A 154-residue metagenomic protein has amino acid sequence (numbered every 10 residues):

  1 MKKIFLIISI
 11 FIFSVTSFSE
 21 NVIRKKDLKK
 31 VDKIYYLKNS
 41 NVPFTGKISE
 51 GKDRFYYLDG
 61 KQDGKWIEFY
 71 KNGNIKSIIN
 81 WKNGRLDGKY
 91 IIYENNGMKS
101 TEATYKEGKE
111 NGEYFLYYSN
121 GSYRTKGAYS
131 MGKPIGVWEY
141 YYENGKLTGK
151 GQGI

Functional and structural regions predicted by a protein language model:
I4-F13: Sec-dependent N-terminal signal peptides
S14-I154: Glycine/tyrosine- and acidic-biased, solvent-exposed loop/turn segments at the edges of beta-strands
